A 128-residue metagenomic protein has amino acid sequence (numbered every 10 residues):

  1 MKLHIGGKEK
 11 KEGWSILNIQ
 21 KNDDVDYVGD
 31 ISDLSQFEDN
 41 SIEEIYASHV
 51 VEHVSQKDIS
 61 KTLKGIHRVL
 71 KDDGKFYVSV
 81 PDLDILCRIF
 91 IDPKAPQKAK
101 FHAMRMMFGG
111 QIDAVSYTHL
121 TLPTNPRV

Functional and structural regions predicted by a protein language model:
K2-L34: Class I SAM-dependent methyltransferase SAM/SAH-binding core
S35-E44: A short acidic, Gly/Pro-enriched loop at the edge of an enzyme's catalytic core that lines a small-molecule cofactor
E44-V50, I59: A short beta-strand submotif of the Rossmann-like class I SAM-dependent methyltransferase core that lines
S60-D72: A short glycine-rich, Lys/Arg-flanked "PGG" loop and its adjoining helix->strand segment in the class I
D73-V80: Conserved beta-strand signature within the Rossmann-like core of class I S-adenosyl-L-methionine
P81-L86: Short "lid" loop at the C-terminus of a central beta-strand within the Rossmann-like core of SAM-dependent
F90-V115: Conserved Class I S-adenosyl-L-methionine
T118-T124: Conserved small/polar residues in nucleotide/adenosyl-binding loops
